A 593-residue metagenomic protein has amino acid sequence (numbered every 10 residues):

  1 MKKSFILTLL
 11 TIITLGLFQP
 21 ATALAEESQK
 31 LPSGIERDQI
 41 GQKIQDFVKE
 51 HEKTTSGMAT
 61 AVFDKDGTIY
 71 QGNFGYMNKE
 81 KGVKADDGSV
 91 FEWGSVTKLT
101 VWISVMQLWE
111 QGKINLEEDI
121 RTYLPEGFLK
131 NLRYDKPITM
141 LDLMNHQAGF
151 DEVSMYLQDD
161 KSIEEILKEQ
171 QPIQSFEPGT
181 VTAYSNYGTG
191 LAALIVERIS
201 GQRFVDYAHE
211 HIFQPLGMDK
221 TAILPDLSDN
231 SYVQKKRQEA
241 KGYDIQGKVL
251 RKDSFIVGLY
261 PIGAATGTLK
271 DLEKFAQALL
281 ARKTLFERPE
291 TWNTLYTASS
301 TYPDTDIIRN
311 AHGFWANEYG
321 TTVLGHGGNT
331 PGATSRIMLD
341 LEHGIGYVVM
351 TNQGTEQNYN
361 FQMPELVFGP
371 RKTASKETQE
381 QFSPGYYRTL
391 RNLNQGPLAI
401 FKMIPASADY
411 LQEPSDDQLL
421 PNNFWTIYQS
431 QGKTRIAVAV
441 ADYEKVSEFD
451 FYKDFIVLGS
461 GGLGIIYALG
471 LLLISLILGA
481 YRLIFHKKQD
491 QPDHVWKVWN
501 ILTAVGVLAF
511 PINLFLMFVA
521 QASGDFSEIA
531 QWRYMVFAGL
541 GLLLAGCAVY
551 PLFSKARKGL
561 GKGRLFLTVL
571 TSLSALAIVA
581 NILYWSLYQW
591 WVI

Functional and structural regions predicted by a protein language model:
M1-S4: Positively charged n-region of N-terminal signal peptides that target proteins for export
T8-L17: Bacterial N-terminal signal peptides
F18-E27: Sec-dependent signal peptide cleavage junction
E26-N73, Q202, H209, S254-K487 (+1 more regions): Catalytic loop of the DD-peptidase/beta-lactamase superfamily, centered on the K-T-G motif and neighboring
P32-W93, K113-N115, F128-K130, K161-I173: Short, conserved catalytic-motif segment at the N-terminal edge
E52-A59, K81-D142, Q174-Y187, Y260-G263 (+1 more regions): Short active-site loop at a secondary-structure junction that contains or immediately precedes the catalytic residue(s)
N78, L132-L341: Short, surface-exposed loop or secondary-structure junction motifs that flank catalytic or metal-binding residues
Y481-I593: Alpha-helical transmembrane segments forming the membrane-embedded cores of inner-membrane proteins across
